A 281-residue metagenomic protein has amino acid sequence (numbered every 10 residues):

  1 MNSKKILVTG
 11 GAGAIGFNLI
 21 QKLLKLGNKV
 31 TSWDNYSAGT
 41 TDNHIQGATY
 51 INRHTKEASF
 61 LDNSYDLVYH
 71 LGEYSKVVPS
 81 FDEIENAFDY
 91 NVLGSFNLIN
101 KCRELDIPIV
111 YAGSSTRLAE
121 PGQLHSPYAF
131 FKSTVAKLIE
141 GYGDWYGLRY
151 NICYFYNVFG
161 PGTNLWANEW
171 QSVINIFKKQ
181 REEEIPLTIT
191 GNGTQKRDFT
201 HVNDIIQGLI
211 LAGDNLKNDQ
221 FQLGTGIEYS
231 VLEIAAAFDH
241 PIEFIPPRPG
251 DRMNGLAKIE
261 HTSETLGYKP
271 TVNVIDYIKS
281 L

Functional and structural regions predicted by a protein language model:
M1-V158: N-terminal Rossmann-like NAD(P)+-binding domain of SDR-like oxidoreductases, especially those catalyzing
I15, A87, F131, V173 (+2 more regions): Hydrophobic alpha-helical packing elements
Q21, E140, N175-K179, S263 (+1 more regions): Solvent-exposed, non-membrane alpha-helical residues enriched in polar/charged side chains
P121, P161-N164, L232, M253: Short beta-loop-alpha junction of Rossmann-like oxidoreductase domains
Q123, W166-W170, I227, P270: Residue-level signature of the cytosolic catalytic core of signaling kinases
P127-A129, L138-R197, V202-G213, A236-F238: NAD(P)-dependent short-chain dehydrogenase/reductase
R181-L281: C-terminal substrate-binding subdomain of Rossmann-fold SDR/epimerase-dehydratase oxidoreductases
